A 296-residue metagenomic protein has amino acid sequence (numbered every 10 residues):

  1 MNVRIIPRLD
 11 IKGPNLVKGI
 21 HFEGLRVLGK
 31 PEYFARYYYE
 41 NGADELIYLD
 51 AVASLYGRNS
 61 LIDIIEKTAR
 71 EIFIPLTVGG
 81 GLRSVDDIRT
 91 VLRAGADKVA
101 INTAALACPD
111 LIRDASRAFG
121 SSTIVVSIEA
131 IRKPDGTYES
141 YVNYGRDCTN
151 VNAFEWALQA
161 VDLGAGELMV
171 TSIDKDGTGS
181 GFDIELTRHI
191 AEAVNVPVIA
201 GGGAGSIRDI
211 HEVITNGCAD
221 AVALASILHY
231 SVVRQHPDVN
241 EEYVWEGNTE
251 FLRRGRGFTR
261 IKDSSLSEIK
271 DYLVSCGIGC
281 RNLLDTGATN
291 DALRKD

Functional and structural regions predicted by a protein language model:
V3-L9, K18, L46-Y48, L76-G80 (+5 more regions): Hydrophobic faces of well-ordered beta-strands that scaffold small-molecule active sites in alpha/beta enzyme cores
D10, Y38, L46, V78 (+8 more regions): Conserved, mostly hydrophobic/aromatic
I11-G13, V17, D97-K175: Conserved anion-binding
A43-D63, T103, M169-S180: Glycine-rich, proline-tolerant flexible connector loops at the mouths of alpha/beta enzymes
N59-E66, P109, T149-F154, S180-H189: Charged helix-capping and loop-helix junction motifs
L61-I124, S275-C276: Glycine/small-residue-rich loop that forms an oxyanion/phosphate-binding "nest" at active or ligand-binding sites
I72-V99, E185-L224: Catalytic cores of alpha/beta
I112-F119, I214-G217, A221-L284: C-terminal helical cap(s) of enzyme catalytic domains, especially alpha/beta-barrels
